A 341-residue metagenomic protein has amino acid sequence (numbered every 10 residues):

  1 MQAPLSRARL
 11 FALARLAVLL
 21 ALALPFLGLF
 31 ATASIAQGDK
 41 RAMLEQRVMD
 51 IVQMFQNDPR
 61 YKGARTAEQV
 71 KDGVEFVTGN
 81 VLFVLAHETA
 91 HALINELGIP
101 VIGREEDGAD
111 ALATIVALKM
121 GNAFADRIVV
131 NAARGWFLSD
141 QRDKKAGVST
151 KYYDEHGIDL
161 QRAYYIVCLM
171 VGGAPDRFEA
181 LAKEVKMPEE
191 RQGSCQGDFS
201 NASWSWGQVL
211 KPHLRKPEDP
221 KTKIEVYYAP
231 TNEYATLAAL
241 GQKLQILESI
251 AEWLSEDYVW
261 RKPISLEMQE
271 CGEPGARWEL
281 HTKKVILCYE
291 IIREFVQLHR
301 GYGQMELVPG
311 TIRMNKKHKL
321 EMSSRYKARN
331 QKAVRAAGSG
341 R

Functional and structural regions predicted by a protein language model:
M1-A12: N-terminal secretory signal peptides that target proteins for export/translocation
R15-L29: Bacterial N-terminal signal peptides
L29-A36: Sec/Tat signal peptide C-region and signal peptidase I cleavage site
K40-G63, E267-I286, I291-M305: Catalytic zinc-binding patch centered on the HExxH motif and its immediate surroundings that defines zinc-dependent
T78-I94, G108, G338-R341: Short alpha-helix carrying the canonical HExxH Zn2+-binding catalytic motif
A90-G98, T114-N122, F137-Q141, V171 (+2 more regions): Sec-exported extracytoplasmic/periplasmic mature domains
G103-M120, R341: An active-site-proximal "capping" alpha-helix that borders the catalytic cofactor pocket
S149-L254: Pan-zinc metallopeptidase signature
